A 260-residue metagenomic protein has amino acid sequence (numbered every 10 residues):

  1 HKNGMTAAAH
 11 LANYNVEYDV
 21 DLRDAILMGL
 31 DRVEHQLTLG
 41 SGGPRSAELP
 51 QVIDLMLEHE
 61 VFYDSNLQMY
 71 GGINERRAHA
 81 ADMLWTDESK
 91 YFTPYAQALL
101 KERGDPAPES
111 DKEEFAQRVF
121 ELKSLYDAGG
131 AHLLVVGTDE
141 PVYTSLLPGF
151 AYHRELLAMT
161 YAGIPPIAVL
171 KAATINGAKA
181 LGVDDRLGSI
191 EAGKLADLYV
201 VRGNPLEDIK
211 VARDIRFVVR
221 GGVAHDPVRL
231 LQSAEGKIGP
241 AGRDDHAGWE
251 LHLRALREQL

Functional and structural regions predicted by a protein language model:
H1-L27, Q68-Y70, E114-A116: Divalent metal-binding pocket/active-site signature
N3-G4, L27-V33, E58-F62, G130-H132: Glycine-enriched alpha-helix->loop->beta-strand junction motifs that scaffold or abut catalytic
T6-A12, V33-E34, F62-D64, V135-G137: Structural detector of well-ordered beta-strand residues that form the stable sheet scaffold of enzyme domains
N15-P44, E155-A168: Structural recognition of alpha->loop->beta junctions
V33, Y63, D139, M159 (+5 more regions): Divalent metal-coordination and catalytic microenvironments
L39-A162, E235-G242, A247-L260: Active-site neighborhoods of metal-dependent hydrolases
L147, P165-L170, K179-I215: Acidic, glycine-enriched loop/beta-strand segments at the rims of small-molecule binding/catalytic pockets
V218: Short aromatic-centered micro-motifs
